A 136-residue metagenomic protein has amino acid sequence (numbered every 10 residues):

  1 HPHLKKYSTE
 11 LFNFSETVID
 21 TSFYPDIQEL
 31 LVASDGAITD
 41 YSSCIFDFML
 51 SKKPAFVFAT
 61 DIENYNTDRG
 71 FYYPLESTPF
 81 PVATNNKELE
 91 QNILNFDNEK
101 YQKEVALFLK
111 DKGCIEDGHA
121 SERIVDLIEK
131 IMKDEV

Functional and structural regions predicted by a protein language model:
P2-F46: Donor nucleotide-activated moiety binding/catalytic core segment of transferases that use nucleotide-activated donors
K6-E16, S43-G113: Catalytic binding pocket for nucleotide-activated donors in carbohydrate/polymer assembly enzymes
L30-A33, N92, L127: CheY-like receiver
D117-V136: C-terminal alpha-helical cap of glycosyltransferases
